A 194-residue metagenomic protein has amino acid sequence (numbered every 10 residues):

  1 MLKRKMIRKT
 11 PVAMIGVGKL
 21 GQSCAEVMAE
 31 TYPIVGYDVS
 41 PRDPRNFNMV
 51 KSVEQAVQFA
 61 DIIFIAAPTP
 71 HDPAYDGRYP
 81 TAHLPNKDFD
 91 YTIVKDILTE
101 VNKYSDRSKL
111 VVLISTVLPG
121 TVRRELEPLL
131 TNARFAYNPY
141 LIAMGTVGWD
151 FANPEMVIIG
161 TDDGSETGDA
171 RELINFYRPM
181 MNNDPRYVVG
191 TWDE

Functional and structural regions predicted by a protein language model:
M1-Q58: NAD(P)+-binding Rossmann beta1-loop-alpha1 motif at the extreme N-terminus of oxidoreductases
K5, Y104, R124-N138, I142-A143 (+1 more regions): Internal alpha-helical scaffold of NAD(P)-dependent oxidoreductase catalytic cores
K9-T10, K109, E155: Nucleotide donor/acceptor-binding cores
Q58-F59, N153: Alpha-helix C-terminal capping/helix-to-coil transition sites in glycosyltransferase folds
I63-F64: N-terminal Rossmann-like NAD(P) cofactor-binding module of classical short-chain dehydrogenase/reductase
A67-P68: Conserved NAD(P)H cofactor-binding loop of Rossmann-fold oxidoreductase domains
H71-V147: Rossmann-like NAD(P)(H) cofactor-binding subdomain of soluble oxidoreductases
